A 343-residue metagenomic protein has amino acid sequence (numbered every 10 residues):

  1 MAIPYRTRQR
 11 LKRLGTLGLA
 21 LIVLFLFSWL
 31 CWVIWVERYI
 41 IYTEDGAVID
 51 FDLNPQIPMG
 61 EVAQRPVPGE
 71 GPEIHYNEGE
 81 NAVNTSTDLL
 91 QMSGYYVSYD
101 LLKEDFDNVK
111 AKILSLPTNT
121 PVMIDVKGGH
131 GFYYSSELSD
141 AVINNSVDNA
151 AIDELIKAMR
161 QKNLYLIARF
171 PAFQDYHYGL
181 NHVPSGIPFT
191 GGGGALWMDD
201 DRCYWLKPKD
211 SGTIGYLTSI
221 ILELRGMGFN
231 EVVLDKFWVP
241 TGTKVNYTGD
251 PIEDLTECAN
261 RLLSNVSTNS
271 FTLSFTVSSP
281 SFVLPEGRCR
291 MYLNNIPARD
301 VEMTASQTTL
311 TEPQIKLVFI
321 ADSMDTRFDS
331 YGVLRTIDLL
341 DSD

Functional and structural regions predicted by a protein language model:
M1-L14: N-terminal Lys/Arg-rich, disordered targeting/topogenic segments
G15-V33: Hydrophobic membrane-insertion alpha-helices, especially the h-region of bacterial N-terminal signal peptides
W32-I40, G46, D50, R288-D343: Substrate-binding cleft of secreted/luminal carbohydrate-active enzymes
H75-G79, G128-P171, T241-S270: Aromatic-lined substrate-binding rim segments of carbohydrate-active enzymes
V83-D100, F173-L222: Active-site-adjacent "subsite" loops/lids of carbohydrate-active enzymes
Y96, Y165-D175, V233-D235, I252-N295 (+1 more regions): Aromatic-lined carbohydrate-recognition surfaces of secreted/lumenal glycan-active proteins
D107-F132, E223-D235, R288-Y292: Catalytic domains of carbohydrate-active enzymes, especially glycoside hydrolases
P121-M123, V147, A151-W197: Glycine-rich, aromatic-flanked loop segments that form ligand/cofactor-binding clefts across common enzyme folds
